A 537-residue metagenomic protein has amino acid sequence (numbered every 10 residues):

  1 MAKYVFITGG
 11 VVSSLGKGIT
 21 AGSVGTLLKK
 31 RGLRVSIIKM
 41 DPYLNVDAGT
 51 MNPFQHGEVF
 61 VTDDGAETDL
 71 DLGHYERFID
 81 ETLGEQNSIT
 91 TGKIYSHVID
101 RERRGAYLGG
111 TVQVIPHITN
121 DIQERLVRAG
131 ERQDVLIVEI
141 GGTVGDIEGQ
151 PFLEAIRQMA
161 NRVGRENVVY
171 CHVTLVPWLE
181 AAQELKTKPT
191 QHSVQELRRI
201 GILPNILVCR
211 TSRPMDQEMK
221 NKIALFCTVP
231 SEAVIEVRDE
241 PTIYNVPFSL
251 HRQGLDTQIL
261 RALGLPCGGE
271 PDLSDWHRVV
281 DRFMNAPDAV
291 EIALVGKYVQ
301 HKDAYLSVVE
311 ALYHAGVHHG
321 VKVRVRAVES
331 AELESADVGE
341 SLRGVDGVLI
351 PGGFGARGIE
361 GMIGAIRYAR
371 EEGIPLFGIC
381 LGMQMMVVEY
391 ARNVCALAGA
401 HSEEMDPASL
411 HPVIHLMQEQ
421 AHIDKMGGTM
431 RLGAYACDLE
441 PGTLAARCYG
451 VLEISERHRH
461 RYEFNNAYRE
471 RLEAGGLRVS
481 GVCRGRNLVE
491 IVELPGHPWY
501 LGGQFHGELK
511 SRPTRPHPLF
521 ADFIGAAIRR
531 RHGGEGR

Functional and structural regions predicted by a protein language model:
M1-R324, S330-G347, F354-G355, M362-Y368 (+3 more regions): Flexible phosphate-sensing "switch/lid" loops adjacent to ATP/NTP-binding sites across phosphate-transfer
G9, K39, T211, R238 (+12 more regions): Active-site proximal loops enriched in glycine and acidic residues that flank catalytic Cys/His/Asp and coordinate
L15-G18, G22-T26, K30, S341-A436 (+2 more regions): Cysteine-nucleophile active-site neighborhood
Q55-D63, E240-Y244, I350, E371-F377 (+3 more regions): Short beta-alpha connecting loops at secondary-structure transitions that line or flank enzyme active sites
L179-K186, Q384-N393, L494: Glycine-rich, charge-decorated loop segments at or immediately adjacent to ligand/cofactor-binding or catalytic sites
I206, G268-P271, F377-G378, V388 (+5 more regions): Acidic/polar loop patches that form or flank catalytic/metal-binding clefts of enzymes that bind anionic ligands
R282-A286, V338-E340, M405, M426-T429 (+2 more regions): Replace "in large, NTP-powered and nucleic-acid-processing enzymes" with "in large, NTP-powered factors and other
L432, E440-R537: C-terminal and late-domain segments of enzyme folds
